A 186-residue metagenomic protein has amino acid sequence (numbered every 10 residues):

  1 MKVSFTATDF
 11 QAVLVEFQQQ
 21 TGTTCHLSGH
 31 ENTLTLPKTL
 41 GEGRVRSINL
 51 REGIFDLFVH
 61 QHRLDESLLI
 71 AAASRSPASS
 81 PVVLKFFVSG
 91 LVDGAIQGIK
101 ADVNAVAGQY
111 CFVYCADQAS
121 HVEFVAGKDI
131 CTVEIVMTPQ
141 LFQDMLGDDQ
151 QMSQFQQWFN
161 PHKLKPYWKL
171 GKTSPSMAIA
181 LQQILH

Functional and structural regions predicted by a protein language model:
M1-S80: N-terminal low-complexity or simple alpha-helical regulatory segments that function as activation/interaction modules
S4-F5, L91-H186: Alpha-helical bundle regulatory/interaction domains
T8, H62-S67, F87-L91, T138-F142: Generic structural motif
G29-E31, L36-P37, G43-R44, F87 (+3 more regions): Mixed-charge, polar/low-complexity N-terminal
V45, H60, L84-F86, I135 (+1 more regions): Generic structural hydrophobic/aromatic packing signal, biased to beta-strands
I48-N49, A72-A78, K85, L91-G94 (+1 more regions): Short, charge-rich binding segments
I54, S79-V83, D129-E134: Extracellular structured ligand-interaction cores
H62-L64, A78-I99, Q109: Glycine- and acidic-residue-biased ligand/ion/polar-headgroup-sensing regions
